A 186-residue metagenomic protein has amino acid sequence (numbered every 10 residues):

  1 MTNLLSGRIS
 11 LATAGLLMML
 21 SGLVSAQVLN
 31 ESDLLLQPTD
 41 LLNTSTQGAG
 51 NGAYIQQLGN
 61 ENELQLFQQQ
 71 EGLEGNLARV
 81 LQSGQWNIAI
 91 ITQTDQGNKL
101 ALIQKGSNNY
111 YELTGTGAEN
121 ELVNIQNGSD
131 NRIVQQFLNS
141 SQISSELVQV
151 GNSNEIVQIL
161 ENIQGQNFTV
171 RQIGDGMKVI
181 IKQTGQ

Functional and structural regions predicted by a protein language model:
M1, S25: A short glycine/proline-enriched turn/edge-strand or helix-cap micro-motif
T2-A12: Bacterial N-terminal signal peptides that target proteins for export
T13-M18: Hydrophobic helical h-region of N-terminal Sec-dependent signal peptides in bacterial secretory/periplasmic proteins
M19-L23: N-terminal signal peptide c-region/cleavage motif recognized by signal peptidases
Q27-Q186: Low-complexity repeat regions of mature extracellularly deployed or surface/particle-associated proteins
